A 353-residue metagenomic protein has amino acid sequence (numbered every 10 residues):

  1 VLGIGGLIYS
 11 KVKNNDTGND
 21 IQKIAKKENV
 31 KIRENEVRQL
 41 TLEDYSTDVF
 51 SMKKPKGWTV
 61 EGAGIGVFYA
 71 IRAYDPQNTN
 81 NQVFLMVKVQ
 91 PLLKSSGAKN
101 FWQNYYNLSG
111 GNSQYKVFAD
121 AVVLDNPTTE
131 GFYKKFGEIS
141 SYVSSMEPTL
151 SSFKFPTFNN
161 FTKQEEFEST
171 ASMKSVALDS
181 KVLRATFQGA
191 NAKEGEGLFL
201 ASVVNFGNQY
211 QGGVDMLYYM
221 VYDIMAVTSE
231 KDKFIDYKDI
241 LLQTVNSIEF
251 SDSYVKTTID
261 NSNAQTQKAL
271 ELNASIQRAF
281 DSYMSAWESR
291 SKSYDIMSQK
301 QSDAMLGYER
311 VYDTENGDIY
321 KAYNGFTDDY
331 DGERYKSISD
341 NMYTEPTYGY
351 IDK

Functional and structural regions predicted by a protein language model:
V1-K11: Hydrophobic alpha-helical membrane-insertion segments, chiefly the h-region of N-terminal signal peptides
V12-V37: N-terminal, intrinsically disordered, polar/charged segments of Gram-positive cell-envelope systems that serve as
Q39-K53, K231-L242: Short aromatic-glycine motifs in intrinsically disordered, low-complexity regions
T47-I65, T244-S251: Proline-anchored loop/turn motifs at beta-strand termini and strand-loop-strand connectors
F50-M52, S95, F280: Intrinsically disordered, low-complexity regions enriched in Ser/Pro/Gly/Gln/His and often acidic
W58, D223-Q267: Surface-exposed amphipathic alpha-helical segments
E61-K231, R278, S285, S289 (+2 more regions): Conserved polar/disulfide-associated segments of primarily extracytoplasmic proteins
Q265-F280: Signal-transducing coiled-coil/dimerization helices and immediately adjacent hinge/linker segments that couple sensory
